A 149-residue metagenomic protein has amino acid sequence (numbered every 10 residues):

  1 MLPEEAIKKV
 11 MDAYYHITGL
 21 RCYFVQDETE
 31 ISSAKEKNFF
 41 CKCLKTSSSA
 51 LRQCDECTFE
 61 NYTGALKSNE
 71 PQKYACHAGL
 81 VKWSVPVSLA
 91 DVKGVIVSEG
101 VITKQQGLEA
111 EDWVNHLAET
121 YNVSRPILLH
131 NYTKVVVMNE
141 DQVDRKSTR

Functional and structural regions predicted by a protein language model:
M1-H16, V95-R149: Juxtadomain coupling helices with adjacent low-complexity linkers
M1-V81: Structured interaction and signal-relay segments at domain junctions
A34, K93-I96: Short glycine-/small-residue motifs
K35-F39, A90, Y121: Short alpha-helical interface elements
T46-S49, V87-L89, L108-W113: Surface-exposed beta-strand edges and their flanking turn/coil or helix-capping segments
L80-D91, S98-G100: A short, hydrophobic, proline-anchored segment that marks a local hinge/packing element in signaling and regulatory
